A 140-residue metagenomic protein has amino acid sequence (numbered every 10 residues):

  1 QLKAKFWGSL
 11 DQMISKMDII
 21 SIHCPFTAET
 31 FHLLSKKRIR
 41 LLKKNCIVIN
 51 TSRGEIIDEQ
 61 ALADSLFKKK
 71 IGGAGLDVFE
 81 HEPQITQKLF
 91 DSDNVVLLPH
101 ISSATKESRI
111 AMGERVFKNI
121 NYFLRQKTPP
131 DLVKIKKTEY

Functional and structural regions predicted by a protein language model:
Q1-K88: Rossmann-like adenosine-cofactor binding region
E82-Y140: C-terminal helix-to-coil terminal segments
